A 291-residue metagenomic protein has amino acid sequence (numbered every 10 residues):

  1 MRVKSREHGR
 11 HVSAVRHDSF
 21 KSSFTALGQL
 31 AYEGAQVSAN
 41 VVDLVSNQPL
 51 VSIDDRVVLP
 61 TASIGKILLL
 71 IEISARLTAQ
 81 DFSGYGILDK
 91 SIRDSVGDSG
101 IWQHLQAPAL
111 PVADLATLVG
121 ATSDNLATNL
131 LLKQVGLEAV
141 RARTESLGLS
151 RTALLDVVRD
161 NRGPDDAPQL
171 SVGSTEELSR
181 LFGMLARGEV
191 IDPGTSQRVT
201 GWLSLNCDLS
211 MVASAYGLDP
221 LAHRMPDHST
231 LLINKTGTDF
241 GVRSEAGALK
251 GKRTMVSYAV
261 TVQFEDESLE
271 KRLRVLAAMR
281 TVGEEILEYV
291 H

Functional and structural regions predicted by a protein language model:
V3-A31, L50, L185-Y216, P226-S229 (+1 more regions): Structured C-terminal helix/loop/strand segments within mature extracytoplasmic catalytic/sensor domains
E33-L59: Short, conserved catalytic-motif segment at the N-terminal edge
G34-V37, L132-R187: Mid-domain, small-residue-enriched loop/turn segments at the edges of structured enzyme/sensor domains
N47, P60-L88, Y258: Active-site SXXK
S52-P60, I101, L105, V112 (+2 more regions): A short glycine/serine-rich beta->alpha loop
I71-A79, K133, R180-R187, E284-E288: Short glycine/serine- and small hydrophobic-enriched flexible loop segments
A79-L105: Short, glycine/proline-biased beta-turn/loop segments that scaffold the active-site neighborhood
S95-N129, P168: Conserved catalytic neighborhood of penicillin-recognizing serine enzymes
